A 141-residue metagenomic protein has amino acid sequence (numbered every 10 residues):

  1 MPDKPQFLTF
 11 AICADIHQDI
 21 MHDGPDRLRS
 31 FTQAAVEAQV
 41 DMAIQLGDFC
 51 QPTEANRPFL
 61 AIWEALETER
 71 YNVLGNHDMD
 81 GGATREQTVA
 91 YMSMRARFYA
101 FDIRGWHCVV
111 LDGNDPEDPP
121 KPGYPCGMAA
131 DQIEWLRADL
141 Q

Functional and structural regions predicted by a protein language model:
M1-P58, A138: N-terminal active-site segment of His-dependent metallophosphoesterases
P2, E54-Q141: Extended active-site neighborhood of metal-dependent phosphoesterases/phosphodiesterases
